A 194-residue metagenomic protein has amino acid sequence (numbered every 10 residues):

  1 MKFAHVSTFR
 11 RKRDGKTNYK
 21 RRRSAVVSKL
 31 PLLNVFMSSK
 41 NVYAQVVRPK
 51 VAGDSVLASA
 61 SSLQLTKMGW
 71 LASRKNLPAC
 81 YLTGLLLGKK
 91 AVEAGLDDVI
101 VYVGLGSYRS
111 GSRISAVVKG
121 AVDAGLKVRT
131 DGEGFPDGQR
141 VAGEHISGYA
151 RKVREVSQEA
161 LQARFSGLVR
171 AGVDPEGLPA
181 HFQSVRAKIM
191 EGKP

Functional and structural regions predicted by a protein language model:
M1-S59, L63-L65, G132-F135, Q139-P194: Intrinsically disordered, Lys/Arg-rich N-terminal extensions and targeting peptides of nucleic-acid-associated proteins
M68-V92: Acidic helix/loop or adjacent segment enriched in Glu/Asp that either coordinates divalent metal
L86, A116-K119: Alpha-helical scaffolding segments of alpha/beta enzyme cores, especially the outer helices of TIM-barrel or partial
K90, A94, V117, G192: Metal-dependent nuclease catalytic core centered on acidic motifs
D98-G104: Short glycine-rich phosphate-binding loop at a beta-alpha junction
G104-R113: Acidic, metal-coordinating catalytic cores used for nucleic-acid/nucleotide bond scission and strand-transfer chemistry
V122-D131: A glycine-rich helix N-cap at a beta->alpha junction
